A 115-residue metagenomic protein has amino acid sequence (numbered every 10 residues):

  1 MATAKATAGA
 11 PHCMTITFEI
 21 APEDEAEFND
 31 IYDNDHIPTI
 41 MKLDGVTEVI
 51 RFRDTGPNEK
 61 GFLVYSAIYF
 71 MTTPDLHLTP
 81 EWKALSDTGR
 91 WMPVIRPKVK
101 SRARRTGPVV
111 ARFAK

Functional and structural regions predicted by a protein language model:
M1-K115: Macromolecular interaction modules
